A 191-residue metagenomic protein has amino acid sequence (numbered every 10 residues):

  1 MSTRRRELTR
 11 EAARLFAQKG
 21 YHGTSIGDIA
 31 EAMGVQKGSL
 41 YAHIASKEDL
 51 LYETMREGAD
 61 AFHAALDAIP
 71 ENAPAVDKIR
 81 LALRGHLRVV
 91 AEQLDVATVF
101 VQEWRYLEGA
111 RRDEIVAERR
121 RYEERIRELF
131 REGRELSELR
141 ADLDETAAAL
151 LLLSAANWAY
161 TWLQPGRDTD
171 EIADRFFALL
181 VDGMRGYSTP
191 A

Functional and structural regions predicted by a protein language model:
E7, E11-D49, E53: Helix-turn-helix
K47, T54, G58, F62 (+5 more regions): Hydrophobic/aromatic residues within well-ordered alpha-helical segments
D49, R88-E128, T161: Short secondary-structure transition hinges
E53, D67-D95, E145, A149-L152: Hydrophobic alpha-helical connector segments
D60-H63, A110-L136, T146-L150, S154: Amphipathic alpha-helical packing segments from all-alpha helical-bundle domains
D77, L81, E114-E118, E135-L151 (+1 more regions): All-alpha amphipathic helical-bundle segments outside canonical DNA-binding/catalytic cores that form hydrophobic
G85-R88, E92, E124, E128-E132 (+3 more regions): C-terminal peripheral helix-coil segments that are non-catalytic and often amphipathic
T98-F100, E138-D142, A191: Short, hydrophobic secondary-structure boundary micro-motifs
